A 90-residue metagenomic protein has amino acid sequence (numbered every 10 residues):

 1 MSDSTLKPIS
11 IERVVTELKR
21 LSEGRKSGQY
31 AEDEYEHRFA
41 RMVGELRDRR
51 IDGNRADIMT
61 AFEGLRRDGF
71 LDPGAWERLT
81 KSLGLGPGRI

Functional and structural regions predicted by a protein language model:
M1-I90: Acidic, Ser/Pro/Thr-rich low-complexity regulatory regions and the short amphipathic helical interaction modules they
